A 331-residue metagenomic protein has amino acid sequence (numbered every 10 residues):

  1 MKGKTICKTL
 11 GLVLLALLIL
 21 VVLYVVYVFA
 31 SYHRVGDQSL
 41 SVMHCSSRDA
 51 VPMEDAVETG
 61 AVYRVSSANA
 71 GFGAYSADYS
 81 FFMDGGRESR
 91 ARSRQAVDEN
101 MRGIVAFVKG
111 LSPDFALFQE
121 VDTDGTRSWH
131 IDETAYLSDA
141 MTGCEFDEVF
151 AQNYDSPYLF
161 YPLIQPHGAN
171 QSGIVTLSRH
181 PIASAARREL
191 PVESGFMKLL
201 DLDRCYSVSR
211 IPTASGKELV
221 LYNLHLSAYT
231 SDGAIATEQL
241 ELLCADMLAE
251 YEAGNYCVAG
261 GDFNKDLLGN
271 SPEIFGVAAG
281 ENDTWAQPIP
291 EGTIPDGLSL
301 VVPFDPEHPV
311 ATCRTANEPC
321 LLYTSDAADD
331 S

Functional and structural regions predicted by a protein language model:
K2-G143, D147-Y161, Q165-Q171: N-terminal, active-site-proximal structural segment of metallo-dependent hydrolase catalytic domains
D55-V65, N170, I174, R179-S184 (+1 more regions): Beta-strand-turn-beta hairpins that frame and shape the catalytic cleft of phosphate-ester-processing enzymes
G71, D122, Y154-D155, P181 (+2 more regions): Catalytic metal-binding/acid-base residues of hydrolase active sites
E88-S93, V121-G125, L190-K198, H225-A234: Surface-exposed cleft-lining segments at the edges of enzyme active sites
E145-D155, G280-L321: His/Asp/Glu-enriched short active-site or ligand-binding loop at hydrolase and phosphoryl-transfer sites
C205-Y222, D232-G276: His/acidic metal-ligating clusters that form di-metal
Y323-D329: Conserved small/polar residues in nucleotide/adenosyl-binding loops
